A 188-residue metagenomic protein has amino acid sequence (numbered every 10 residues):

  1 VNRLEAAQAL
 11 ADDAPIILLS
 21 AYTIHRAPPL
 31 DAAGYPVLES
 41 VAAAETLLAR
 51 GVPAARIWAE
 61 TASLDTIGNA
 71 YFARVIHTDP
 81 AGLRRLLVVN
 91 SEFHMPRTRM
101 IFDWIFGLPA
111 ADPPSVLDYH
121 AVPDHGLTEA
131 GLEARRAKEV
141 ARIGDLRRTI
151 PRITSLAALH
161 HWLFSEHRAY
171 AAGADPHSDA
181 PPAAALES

Functional and structural regions predicted by a protein language model:
V1-R142: A structural signal for short, hydrophobic/glycine-enriched beta-strand patches
L132-S188: Long, compositionally biased charged/polar accessory segments in the mid-to-C-terminal portions of proteins
